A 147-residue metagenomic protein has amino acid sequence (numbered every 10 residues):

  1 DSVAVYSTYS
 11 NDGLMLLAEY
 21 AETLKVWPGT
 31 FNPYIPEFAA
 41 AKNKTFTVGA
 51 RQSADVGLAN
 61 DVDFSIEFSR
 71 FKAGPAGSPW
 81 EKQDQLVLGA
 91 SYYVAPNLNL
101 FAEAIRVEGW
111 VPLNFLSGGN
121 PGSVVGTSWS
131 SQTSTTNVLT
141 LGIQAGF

Functional and structural regions predicted by a protein language model:
D1-Q85: Detector for outer-membrane/organellar transmembrane beta-barrel domains, recognizing the amphipathic beta-strand
T8-D12, R51-G57, S91-N97, E103 (+1 more regions): Structural signature of outer-membrane beta-barrel channels/translocons
E19, D63-E67, S91, L98-I105: Conserved active-site loop/cleft motifs that coordinate metal ions or position small ligands
K25, G29-F31, P36-A39, I105 (+3 more regions): Extracellular/periplasm-exposed beta-strand and loop segments of Gram-negative cell-envelope proteins, dominated by
S78, A90, W129-Q132: Short proline/glycine-enriched turn/loop segments at secondary-structure junctions
V94-L100, A104-V124: C-terminal beta-signal and adjacent terminal beta-strands/loops of Gram-negative outer-membrane beta-barrel proteins
P121-G126, S130, G146: Hydrophilic extracytoplasmic domains
S131-F147: Outer-membrane beta-barrel "beta-signal"
